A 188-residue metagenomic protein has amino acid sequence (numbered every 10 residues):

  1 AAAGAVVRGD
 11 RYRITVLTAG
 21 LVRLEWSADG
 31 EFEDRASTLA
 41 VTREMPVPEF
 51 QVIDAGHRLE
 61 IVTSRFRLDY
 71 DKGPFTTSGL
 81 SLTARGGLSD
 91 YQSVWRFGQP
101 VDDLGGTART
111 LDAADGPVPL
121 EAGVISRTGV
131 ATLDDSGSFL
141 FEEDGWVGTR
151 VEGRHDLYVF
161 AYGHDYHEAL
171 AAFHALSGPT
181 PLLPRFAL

Functional and structural regions predicted by a protein language model:
V7-R8, M45, V52-D54, D115-P117: Short solvent-exposed loop/turn micro-motifs enriched in small/polar/acidic residues
L17-G56, L82: A low-complexity, Ser/Thr/Gly/Pro-enriched, surface-exposed linker/loop concept that marks segments flanking
D54-R185: Catalytic and substrate-binding clefts that recognize carbohydrates or anionic sugar/phosphate headgroups
L188: Active-site mouth loops of central-metabolism enzymes
